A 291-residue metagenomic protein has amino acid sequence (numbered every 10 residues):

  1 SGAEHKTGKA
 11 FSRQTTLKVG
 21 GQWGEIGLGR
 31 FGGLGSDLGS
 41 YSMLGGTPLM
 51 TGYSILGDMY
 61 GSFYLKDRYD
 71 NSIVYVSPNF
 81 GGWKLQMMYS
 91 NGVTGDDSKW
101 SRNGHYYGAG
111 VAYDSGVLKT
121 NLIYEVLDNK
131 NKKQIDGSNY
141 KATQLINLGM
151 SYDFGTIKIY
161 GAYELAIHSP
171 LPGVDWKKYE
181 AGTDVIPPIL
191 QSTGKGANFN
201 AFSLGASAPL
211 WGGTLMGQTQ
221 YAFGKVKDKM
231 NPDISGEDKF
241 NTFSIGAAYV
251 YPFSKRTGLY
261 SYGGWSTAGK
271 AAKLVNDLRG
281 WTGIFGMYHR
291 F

Functional and structural regions predicted by a protein language model:
S1-T94, N103-H105, A112-T120: Outer membrane beta-barrel
G2-A3, D37-S40, L85, T94-S98 (+5 more regions): Outer-membrane beta-barrel proteins
Q22-G24, G81-G82, G116-V117, G155-T156 (+2 more regions): Short coil turns and loop connectors of transmembrane beta-barrels in diderm outer membranes and organellar homologs
G29-G32, Y89-S90, I123-E125, E164 (+2 more regions): Active-site-proximal beta-strand/loop segments in catalytic clefts of secreted hydrolases
R102, G108-A248: Detector for outer-membrane/organellar transmembrane beta-barrel domains, recognizing the amphipathic beta-strand
S235-E237, A272-N276: Short proline/glycine-enriched turn/loop segments at secondary-structure junctions
G246-G264: C-terminal closing repeat unit and adjoining cap/tail of repeat-based domains
R279-F291: Outer-membrane beta-barrel "beta-signal"
